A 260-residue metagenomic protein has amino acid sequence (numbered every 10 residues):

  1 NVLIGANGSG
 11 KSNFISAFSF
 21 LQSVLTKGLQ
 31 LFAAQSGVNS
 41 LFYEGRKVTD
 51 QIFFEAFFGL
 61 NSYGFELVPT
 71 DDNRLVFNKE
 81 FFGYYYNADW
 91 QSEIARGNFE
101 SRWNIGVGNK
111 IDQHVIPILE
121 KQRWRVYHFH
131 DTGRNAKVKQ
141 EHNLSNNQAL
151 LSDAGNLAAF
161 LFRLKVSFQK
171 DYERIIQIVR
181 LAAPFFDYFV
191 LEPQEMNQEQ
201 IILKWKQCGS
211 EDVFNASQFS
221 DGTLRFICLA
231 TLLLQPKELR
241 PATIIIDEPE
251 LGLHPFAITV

Functional and structural regions predicted by a protein language model:
N1-K27, N197-V260: Switch/communication elements of ASCE P-loop NTPase nucleotide-binding domains
I15-R74: Conserved P-loop NTP-binding catalytic core
F42-Y43, W90, A136-V138, Q198-L203: Short, solvent-exposed polar/charged micro-motifs at secondary-structure junctions
G45-R46, L181, P193-N197: A short beta-turn/loop motif at secondary-structure boundaries
I52-A56, V76-Y85, I201-Q207: Short polybasic amphipathic segments
A56, F129, T231: Cofactor-binding loop segments of dinucleotide-utilizing enzymes, especially the Rossmann-like FAD- and NAD(P)+-binding
G59-L191: Electropositive, glycine-dotted interaction segments that contact anionic polymers or phosphate-rich ligands
D187-I201: Long, charged, glycine-rich C-terminal linkers/tails
